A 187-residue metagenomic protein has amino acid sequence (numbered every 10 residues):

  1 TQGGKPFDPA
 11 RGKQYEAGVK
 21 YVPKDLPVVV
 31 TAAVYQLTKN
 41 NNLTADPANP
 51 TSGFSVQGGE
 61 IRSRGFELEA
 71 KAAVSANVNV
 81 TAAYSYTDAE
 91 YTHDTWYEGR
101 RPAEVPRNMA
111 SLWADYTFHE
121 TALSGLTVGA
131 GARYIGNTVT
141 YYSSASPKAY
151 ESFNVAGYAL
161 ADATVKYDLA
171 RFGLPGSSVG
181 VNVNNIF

Functional and structural regions predicted by a protein language model:
T1, V28, T38, N42 (+4 more regions): Extracytoplasmic low-complexity repetitive segments enriched in small/polar residues
T1-K5, N42-T51, T87-G99, V139-K148: Outer-membrane beta-barrel translocator domains and adjoining extracellular loop/strand segments of Gram-negative
G3, F54-Q57, F66, A161 (+1 more regions): Residue-level marker for the onset of beta-strands and adjacent loop->beta junctions in well-ordered domains
G4-D8, S55-Q57, Y97-A103, E151-N154: Outer-membrane beta-barrel domain signature
P9-F66, A73, S85, A89-Y91: Membrane-embedded beta-barrel scaffold of Gram-negative outer-membrane proteins
Y15, A103-F187: Conserved C-terminal beta-signal and adjacent last beta-strands/turns of outer-membrane beta-barrel proteins
D25-P27, V78, A122, G173: Secondary-structure boundary/capping signal
Q36, V56-S143: Gram-negative outer-membrane beta-barrel transporters
